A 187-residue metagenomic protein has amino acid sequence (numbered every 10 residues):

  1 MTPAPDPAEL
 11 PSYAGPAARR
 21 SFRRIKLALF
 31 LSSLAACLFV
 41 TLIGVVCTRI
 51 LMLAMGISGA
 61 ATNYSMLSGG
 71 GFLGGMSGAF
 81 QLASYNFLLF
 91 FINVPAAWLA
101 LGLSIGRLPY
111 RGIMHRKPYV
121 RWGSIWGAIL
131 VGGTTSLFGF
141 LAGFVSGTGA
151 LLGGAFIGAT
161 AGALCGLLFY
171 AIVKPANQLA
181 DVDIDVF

Functional and structural regions predicted by a protein language model:
T2-F187: Juxtamembrane/disordered regions of integral membrane proteins
